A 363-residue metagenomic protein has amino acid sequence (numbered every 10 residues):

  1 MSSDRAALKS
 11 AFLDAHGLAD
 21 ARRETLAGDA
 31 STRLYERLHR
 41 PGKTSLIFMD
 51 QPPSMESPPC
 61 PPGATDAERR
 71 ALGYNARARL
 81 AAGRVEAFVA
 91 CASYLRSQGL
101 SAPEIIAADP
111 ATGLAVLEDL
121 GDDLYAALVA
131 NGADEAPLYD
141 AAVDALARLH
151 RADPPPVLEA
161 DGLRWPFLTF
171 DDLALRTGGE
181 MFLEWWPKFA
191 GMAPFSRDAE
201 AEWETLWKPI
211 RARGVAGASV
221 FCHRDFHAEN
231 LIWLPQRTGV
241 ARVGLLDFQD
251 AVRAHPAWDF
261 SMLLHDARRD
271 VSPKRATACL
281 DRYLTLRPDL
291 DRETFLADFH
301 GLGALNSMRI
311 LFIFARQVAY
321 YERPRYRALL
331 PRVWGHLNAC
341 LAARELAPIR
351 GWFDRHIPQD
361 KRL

Functional and structural regions predicted by a protein language model:
M1-R22: Juxta-kinase regulatory segment immediately upstream of eukaryotic protein kinase catalytic domains
L18-P41: ATP-binding glycine-rich phosphate-binding loop
T32-H39, I47-F48, L149, W207-F260 (+1 more regions): Active-site acidic catalytic loop and adjacent metal/ATP-binding pocket of ATP-dependent phosphoryl transfer enzymes
H39-T177, K188, V215-A216: ATP-binding pocket architecture of kinase catalytic cores
W165-I210: Active-site catalytic-loop/activation-segment of kinase and kinase-like phosphoryl-transfer enzymes
T169-F170, R292-G303: All-alpha amphipathic helical-bundle segments outside canonical DNA-binding/catalytic cores that form hydrophobic
E180-A190, R253-L290, A304-Y321, V333-L341: Active-site activation/catalytic loop segments of kinase-like enzymes and analogous catalytic loops in related
F312-L363: ATP/Mg2+ or Mg2+-diphosphate-binding catalytic cores that bind nucleotide phosphates or diphosphates via glycine-rich
